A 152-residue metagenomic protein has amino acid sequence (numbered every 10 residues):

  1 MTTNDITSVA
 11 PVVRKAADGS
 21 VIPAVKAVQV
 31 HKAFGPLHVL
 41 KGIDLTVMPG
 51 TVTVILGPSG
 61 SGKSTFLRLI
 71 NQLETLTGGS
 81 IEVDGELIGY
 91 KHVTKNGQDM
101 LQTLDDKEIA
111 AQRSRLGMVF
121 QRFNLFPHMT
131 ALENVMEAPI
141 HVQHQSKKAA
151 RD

Functional and structural regions predicted by a protein language model:
M1-H31: ABC-family P-loop ATPase nucleotide-binding domain
L37-H38, A110: Short coil-to-beta microelement around the adenine-binding A-loop and adjacent beta1/P-loop entry of ABC ATPase
V54, M100, A110, S114-F123: ABC nucleotide-binding domain signature
L56-P58: The feature captures the beta-strand-to-loop junction immediately N-terminal to the Walker
N71: Helix-to-loop junction immediately C-terminal to a conserved catalytic motif
G79-G97, R151-D152: Conserved ABC transporter NBD signature motif
M129-E137, Q145: Short coil-to-helix segment of the ABC ATPase nucleotide-binding domain corresponding to the Q-loop/switch region
